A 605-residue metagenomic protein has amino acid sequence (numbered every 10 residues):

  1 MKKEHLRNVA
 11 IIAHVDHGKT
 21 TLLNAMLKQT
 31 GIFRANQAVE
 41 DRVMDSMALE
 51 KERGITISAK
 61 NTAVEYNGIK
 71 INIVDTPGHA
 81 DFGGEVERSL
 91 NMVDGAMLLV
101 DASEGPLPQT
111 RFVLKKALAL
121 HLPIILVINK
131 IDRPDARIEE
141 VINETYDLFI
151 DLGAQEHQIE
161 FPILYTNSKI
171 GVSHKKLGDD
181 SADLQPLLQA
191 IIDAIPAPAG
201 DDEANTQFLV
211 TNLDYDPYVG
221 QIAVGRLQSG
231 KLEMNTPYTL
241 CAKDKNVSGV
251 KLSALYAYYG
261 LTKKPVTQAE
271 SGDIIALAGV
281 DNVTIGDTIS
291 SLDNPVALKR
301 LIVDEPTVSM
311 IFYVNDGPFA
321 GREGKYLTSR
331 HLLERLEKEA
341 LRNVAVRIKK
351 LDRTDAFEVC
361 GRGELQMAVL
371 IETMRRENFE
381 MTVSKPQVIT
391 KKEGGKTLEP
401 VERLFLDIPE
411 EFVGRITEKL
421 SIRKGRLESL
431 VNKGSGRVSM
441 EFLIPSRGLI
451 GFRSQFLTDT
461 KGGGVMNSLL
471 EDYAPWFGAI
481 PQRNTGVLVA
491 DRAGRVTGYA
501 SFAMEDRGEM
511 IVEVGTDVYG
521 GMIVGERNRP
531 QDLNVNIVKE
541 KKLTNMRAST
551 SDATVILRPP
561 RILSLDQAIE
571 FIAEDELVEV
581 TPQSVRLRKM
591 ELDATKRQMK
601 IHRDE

Functional and structural regions predicted by a protein language model:
M1-E605: Structural and coupling elements of P-loop NTPases
